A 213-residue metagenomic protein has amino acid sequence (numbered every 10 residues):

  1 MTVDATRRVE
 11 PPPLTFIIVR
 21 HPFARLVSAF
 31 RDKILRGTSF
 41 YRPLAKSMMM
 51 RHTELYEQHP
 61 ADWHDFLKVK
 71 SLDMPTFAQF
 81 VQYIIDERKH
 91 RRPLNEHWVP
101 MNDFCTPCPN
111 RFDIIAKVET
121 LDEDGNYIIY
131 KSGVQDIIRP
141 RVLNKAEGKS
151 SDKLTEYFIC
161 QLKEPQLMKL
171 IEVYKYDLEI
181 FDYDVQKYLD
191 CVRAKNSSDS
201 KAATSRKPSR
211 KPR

Functional and structural regions predicted by a protein language model:
M1-R213: Membrane-interface amphipathic segments in extracytoplasmic regions
